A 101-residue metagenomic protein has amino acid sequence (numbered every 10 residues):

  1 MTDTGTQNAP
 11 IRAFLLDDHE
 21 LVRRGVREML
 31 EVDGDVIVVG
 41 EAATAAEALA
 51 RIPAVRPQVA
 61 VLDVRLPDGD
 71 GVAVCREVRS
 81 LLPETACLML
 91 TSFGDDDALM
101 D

Functional and structural regions predicted by a protein language model:
M1-R12: Non-catalytic signal-transmission and effector/linker regions of two-component phosphorelay proteins
D18, L90-G94: Conserved active-site segment of CheY-like receiver
A43-V59: Acidic, metal-coordinating helix/loop segments flanking the phosphotransfer/catalytic sites of two-component signaling
T44-E47, D68-A73: Acidic catalytic/metal-coordinating carboxylates
Q58, V64-R65: The short loop immediately C-terminal to the conserved phospho-acceptor aspartate in CheY-like receiver
D63-V64, T91: Active-site residues of response regulator receiver
V72-E84: Short amphipathic alpha-helix used as the core "switch/output" element in two-component signaling
A73, G94-D101: Alpha4 helix (beta4-alpha4-beta5 surface) of REC/receiver domains from two-component response regulators
